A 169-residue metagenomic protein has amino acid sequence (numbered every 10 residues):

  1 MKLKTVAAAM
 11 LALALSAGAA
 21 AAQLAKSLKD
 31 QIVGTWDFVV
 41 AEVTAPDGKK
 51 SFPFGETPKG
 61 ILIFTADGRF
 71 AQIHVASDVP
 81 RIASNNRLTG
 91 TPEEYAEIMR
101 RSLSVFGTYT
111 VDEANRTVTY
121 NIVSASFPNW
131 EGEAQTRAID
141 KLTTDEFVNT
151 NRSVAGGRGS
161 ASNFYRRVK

Functional and structural regions predicted by a protein language model:
M1-M10: Bacterial N-terminal signal peptides that target proteins for export
A8, G18-K169: Lipid interaction determinants
